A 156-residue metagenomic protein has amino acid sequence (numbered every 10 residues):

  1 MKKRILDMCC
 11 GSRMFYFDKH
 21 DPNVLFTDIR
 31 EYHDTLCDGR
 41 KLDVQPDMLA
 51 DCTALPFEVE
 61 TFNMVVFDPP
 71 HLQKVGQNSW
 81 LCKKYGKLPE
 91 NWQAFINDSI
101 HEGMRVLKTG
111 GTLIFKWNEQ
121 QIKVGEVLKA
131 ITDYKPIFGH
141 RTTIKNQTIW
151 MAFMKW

Functional and structural regions predicted by a protein language model:
M1-W156: Class I S-adenosyl-L-methionine-dependent methyltransferase catalytic core
